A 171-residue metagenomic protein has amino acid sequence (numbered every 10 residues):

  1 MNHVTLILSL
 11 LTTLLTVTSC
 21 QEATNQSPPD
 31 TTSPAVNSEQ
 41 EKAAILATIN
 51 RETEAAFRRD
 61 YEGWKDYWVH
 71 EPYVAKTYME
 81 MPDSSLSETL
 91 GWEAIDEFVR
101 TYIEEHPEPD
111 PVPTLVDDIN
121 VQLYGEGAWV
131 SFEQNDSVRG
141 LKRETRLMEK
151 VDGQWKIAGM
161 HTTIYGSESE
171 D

Functional and structural regions predicted by a protein language model:
M1-I7: Bacterial N-terminal signal peptides that target proteins for export
I7-T16: Bacterial N-terminal signal peptides
C20-Y67, S169-D171: Short, low-complexity N-terminal intrinsically disordered segments enriched in polar/charged residues
E52, W64-K65, I95, V130 (+1 more regions): Hydrophobic pocket/interface hotspot
W68, Y73-L90, P107-P109: A short gly/proline-enriched turn/hairpin at secondary-structure junctions
S87-V138: Surface-exposed, charged secondary-structure patches
W129-S131, L141-E168: Short beta-strand edge/turn micro-motifs at domain boundaries
